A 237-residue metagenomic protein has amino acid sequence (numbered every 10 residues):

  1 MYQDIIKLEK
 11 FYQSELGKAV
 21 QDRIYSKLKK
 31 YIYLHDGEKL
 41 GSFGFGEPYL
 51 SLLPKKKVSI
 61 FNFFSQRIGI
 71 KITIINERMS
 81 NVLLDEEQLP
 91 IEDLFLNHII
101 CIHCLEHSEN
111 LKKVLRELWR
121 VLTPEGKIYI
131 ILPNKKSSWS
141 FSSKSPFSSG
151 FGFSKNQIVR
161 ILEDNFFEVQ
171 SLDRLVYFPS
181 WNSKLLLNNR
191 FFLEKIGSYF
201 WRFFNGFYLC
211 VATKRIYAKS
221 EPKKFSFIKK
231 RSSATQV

Functional and structural regions predicted by a protein language model:
M1-L34: Class I SAM-dependent methyltransferase Rossmann-like catalytic core, especially the SAM/SAH-binding loop
L34-Q88: Class I SAM-dependent methyltransferase SAM/SAH-binding core
L84-I99: A short acidic, Gly/Pro-enriched loop at the edge of an enzyme's catalytic core that lines a small-molecule cofactor
K112-K127: A short glycine-rich, Lys/Arg-flanked "PGG" loop and its adjoining helix->strand segment in the class I
K127-G152: Conserved class I S-adenosyl-L-methionine
S148-L172, V176: Short alpha-helix
Q170-S198, F203-N205: Conserved catalytic loop of SAM-dependent methyltransferase domains
E194-V237: C-terminal lobe and adjacent flexible extensions of AdoMet/dcAdoMet transferase-like proteins
